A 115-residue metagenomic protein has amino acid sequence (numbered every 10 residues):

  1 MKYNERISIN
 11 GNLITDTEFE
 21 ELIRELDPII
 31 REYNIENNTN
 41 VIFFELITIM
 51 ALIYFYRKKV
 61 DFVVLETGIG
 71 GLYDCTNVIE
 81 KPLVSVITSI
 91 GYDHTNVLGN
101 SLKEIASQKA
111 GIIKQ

Functional and structural regions predicted by a protein language model:
M1-E80, Y92-A106: ATP-dependent carboxylate-amine ligase catalytic core
V84-G91, K114: Conserved beta-strand/loop subsegment of P-loop NTPase cores
A106-K114: Membrane-proximal helix-turn-helix segments that form the acceptor-binding/catalytic region of lipid-linked
